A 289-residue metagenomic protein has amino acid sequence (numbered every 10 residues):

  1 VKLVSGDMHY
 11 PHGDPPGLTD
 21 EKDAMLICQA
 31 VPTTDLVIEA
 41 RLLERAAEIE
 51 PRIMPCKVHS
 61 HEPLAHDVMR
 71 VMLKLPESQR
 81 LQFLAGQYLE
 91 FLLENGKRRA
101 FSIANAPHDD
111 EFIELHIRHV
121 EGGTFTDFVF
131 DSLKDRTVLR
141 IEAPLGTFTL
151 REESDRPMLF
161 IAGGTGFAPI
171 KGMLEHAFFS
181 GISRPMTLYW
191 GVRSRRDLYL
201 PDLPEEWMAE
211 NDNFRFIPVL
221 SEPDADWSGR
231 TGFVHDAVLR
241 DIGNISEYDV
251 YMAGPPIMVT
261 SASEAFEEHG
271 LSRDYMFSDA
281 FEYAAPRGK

Functional and structural regions predicted by a protein language model:
V1-L36, P185-K289: Reductase modules of NAD(P)H-dependent flavoproteins
V4, R41-L43, E94, P144: Short, surface-exposed secondary-structure boundary micro-motifs
M25-E48, T137-L139: Short, structured interface segments
E50-V138, D155-R156, V192-S194, V219-P223: Ferredoxin-reductase
G86, G166, P255: Short, conserved phosphate/pyrophosphate- and ester-handling motifs at nucleotide-, phospho-/glycolipid
A143-D155: A short, basic/flexible loop-to-alpha-helix module at the beginning of a structural domain
T149, P169-G172, Y199, S261-A262: Phosphate- and divalent-cation-binding pockets in alpha/beta enzyme and binding domains that engage nucleotide-derived
K171-F179: Histidine-anchored nucleotide/phosphate-binding helix
